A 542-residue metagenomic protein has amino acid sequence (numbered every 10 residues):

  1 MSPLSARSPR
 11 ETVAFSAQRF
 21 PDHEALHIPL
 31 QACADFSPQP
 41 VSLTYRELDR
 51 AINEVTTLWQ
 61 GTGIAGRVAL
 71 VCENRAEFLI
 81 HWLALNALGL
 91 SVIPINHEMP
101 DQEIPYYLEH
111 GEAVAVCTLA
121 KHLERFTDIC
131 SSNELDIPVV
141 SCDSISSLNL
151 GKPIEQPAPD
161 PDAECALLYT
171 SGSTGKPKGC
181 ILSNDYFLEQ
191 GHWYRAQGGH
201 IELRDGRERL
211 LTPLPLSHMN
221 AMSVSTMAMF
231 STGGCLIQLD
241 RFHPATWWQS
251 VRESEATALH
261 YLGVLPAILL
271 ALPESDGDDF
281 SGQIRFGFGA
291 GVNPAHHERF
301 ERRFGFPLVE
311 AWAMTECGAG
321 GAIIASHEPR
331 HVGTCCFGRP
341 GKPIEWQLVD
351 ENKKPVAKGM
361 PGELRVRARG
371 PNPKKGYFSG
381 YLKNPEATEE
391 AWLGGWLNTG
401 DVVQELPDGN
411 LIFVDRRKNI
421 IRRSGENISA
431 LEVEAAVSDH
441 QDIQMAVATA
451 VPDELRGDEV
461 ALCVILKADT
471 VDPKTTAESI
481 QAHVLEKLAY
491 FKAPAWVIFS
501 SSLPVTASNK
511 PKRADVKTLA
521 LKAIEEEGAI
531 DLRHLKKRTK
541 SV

Functional and structural regions predicted by a protein language model:
S2-S5, D22-T62, A69-R75, L79-L83 (+2 more regions): Conserved AMP-binding/adenylate-forming core of the ANL superfamily
E11-V13, G61-T62, L83, A87-L148 (+3 more regions): Structural core segment of the AMP-binding/adenylate-forming
W59-T62, I154-D162, L167-T212, T232-G234: Conserved adenylate-forming
M99, G370, S379, A387-E390 (+1 more regions): AMP-binding/adenylate-forming catalytic core of the ANL superfamily
L188-R209, S217-A258, L272: Conserved AMP-binding/adenylation subdomain of ANL enzymes
A256-Y261, L270-H331, E345, K354: Gly/Ser/Thr-rich phosphate-binding loop
K354-E390: Conserved ATP/PPi-binding loop(s) of AMP-dependent carboxylate-activating enzymes
I421, V447-D453, A461-I465, Q481-V542: Conserved C-terminal "lid"/linker of ANL adenylate-forming enzymes
